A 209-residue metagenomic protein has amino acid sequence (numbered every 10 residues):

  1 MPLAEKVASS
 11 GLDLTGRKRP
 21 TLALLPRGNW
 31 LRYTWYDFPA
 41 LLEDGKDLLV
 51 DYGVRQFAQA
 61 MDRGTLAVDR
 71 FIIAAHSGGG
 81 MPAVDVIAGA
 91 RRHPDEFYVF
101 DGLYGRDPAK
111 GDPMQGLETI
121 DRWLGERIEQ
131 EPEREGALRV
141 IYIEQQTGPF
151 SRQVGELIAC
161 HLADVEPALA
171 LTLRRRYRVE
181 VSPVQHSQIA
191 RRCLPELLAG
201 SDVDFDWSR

Functional and structural regions predicted by a protein language model:
M1-F57: Active-site machinery of serine-nucleophile hydrolases
L14-R19, L66, R92, Q130-R134: Extracellular/periplasmic catalytic domains that process cell-envelope and extracellular macromolecules
N29, S77, M81, L103-Y104 (+1 more regions): Catalytic metal-binding/acid-base residues of hydrolase active sites
D37-V54, A75-G78, P108, D112-L117 (+3 more regions): Phosphate/oxyanion-binding active-site loops and adjacent basic polyanion-contact surfaces
G64-S77: Alpha/beta-hydrolase fold nucleophile elbow
G80-R91: Short glycine-enriched nucleophile-adjacent loop and the immediately C-terminal alpha-helix near the catalytic center
R91-P195: The feature captures the conserved acid-bearing segment of alpha/beta-hydrolase catalytic domains
A190-R209: Catalytic active-site module of serine/aspartate enzymes centered on a nucleophile-bearing elbow/loop
